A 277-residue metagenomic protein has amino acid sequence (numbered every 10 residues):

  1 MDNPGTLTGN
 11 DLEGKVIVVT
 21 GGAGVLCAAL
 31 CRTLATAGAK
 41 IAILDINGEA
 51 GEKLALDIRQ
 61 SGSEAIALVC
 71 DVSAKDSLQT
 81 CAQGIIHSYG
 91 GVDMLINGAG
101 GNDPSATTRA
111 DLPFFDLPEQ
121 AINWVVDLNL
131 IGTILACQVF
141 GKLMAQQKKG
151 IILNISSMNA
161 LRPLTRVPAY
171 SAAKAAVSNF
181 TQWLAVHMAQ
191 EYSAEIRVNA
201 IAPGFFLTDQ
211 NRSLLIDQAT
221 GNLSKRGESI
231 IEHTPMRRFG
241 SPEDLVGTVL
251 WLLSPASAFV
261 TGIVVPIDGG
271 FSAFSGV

Functional and structural regions predicted by a protein language model:
D2-G9, R162, L250, T261-V277: Short C-terminal tail/terminal secondary-structure segment of NAD(P)H-dependent dehydrogenase/reductase domains
L7-A42: Canonical Rossmann dinucleotide-binding motif of NAD(H)/NADP(H)-dependent dehydrogenases/reductases, specifically
T8, R109-L112, F205-H233, F274-V277: A glycine/serine/threonine-rich, flexible loop-to-helix segment that serves as the NAD(P) cofactor-binding "lid"
A106-N123, I230: Substrate-binding pocket helix/loop in short-chain dehydrogenase/reductase
C137, A173, T181: Active-site helix of classical SDR
S157: Residue(s) in the substrate-gating loop at a strand-loop-helix junction that position the organic substrate next
Y192, R197, V260-G262: Short, small/polar-rich loop/turn modules that mediate ligand/substrate recognition or access, typified
